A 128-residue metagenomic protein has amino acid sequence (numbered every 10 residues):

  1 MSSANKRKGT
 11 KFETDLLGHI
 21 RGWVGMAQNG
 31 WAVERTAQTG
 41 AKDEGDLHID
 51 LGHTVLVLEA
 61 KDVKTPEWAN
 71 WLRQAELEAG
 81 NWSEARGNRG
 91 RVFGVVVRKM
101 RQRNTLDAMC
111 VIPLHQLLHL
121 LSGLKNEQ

Functional and structural regions predicted by a protein language model:
M1-Q128: Catalytic phosphate/metal-binding cores of nucleic-acid and nucleotide-processing enzymes, i.e., regions that mediate
